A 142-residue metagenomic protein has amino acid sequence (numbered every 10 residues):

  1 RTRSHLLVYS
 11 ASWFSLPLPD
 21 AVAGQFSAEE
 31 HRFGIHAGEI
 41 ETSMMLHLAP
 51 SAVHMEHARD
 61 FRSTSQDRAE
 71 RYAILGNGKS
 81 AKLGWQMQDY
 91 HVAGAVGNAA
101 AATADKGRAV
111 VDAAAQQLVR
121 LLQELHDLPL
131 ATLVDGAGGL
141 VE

Functional and structural regions predicted by a protein language model:
R1-E142: Extended, histidine- and acidic-residue-enriched regions that form the cofactor-binding/catalytic faces
